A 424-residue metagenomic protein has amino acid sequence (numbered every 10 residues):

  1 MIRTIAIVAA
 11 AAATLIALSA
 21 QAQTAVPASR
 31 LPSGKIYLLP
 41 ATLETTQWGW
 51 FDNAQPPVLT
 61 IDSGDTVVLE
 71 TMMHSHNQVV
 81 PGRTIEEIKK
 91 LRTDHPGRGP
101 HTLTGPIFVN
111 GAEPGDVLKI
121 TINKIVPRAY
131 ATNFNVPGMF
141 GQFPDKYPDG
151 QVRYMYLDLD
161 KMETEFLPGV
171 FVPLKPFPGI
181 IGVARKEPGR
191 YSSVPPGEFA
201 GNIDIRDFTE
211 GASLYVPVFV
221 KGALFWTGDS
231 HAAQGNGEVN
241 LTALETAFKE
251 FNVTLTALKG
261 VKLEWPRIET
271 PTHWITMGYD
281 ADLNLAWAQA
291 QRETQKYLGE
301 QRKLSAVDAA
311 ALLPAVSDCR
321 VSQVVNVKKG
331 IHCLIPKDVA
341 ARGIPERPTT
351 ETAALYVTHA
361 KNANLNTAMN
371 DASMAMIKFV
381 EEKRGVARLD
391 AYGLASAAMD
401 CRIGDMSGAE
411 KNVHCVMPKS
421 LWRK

Functional and structural regions predicted by a protein language model:
V8-A17: Bacterial N-terminal signal peptides
S29-H95: N-terminal, Lys/Arg-enriched amphipathic/low-complexity engagement segments that precede the first folded domain
T42-D52, P96-T104, Y191-F199: Short, structured beta-strand/loop micro-motifs enriched in basic residues and often containing a Trp
H74-I85, I125-N135, G222-A232, Q323-V325 (+1 more regions): Short, Lys/Arg- and Gly-enriched loop/turn segments at beta-strand edges
V80-R98, Y130-D145, T227-L244, R347-T350: Short, compositionally biased
K124-T209: Intrinsically disordered, low-complexity linker/loop segments enriched in Gly/Pro and charged/polar residues
P178-N202, R206-N284, Q295, A341 (+2 more regions): Conserved mixed alpha/beta catalytic, RNA-binding, or beta-rich assembly cores of soluble enzyme, regulatory
